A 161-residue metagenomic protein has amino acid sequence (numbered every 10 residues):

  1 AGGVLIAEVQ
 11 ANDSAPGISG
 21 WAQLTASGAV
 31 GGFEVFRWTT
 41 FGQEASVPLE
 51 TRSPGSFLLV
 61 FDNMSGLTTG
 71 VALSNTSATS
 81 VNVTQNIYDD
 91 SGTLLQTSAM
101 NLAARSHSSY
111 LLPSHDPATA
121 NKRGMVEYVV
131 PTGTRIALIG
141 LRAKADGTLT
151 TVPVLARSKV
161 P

Functional and structural regions predicted by a protein language model:
A1-P161: Gly/Pro-rich, tryptophan- and cysteine-flecked surface segments typical of secreted/extracellular proteins
